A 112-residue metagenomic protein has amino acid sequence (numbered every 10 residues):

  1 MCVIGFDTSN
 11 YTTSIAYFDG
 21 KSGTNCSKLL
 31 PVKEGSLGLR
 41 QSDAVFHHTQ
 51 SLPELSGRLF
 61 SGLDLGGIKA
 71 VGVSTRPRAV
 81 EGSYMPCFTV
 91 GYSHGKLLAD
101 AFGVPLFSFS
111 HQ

Functional and structural regions predicted by a protein language model:
M1-Q112: Short acidic/glycine-rich loops and adjacent helix/strand connectors that line catalytic pockets where negatively
